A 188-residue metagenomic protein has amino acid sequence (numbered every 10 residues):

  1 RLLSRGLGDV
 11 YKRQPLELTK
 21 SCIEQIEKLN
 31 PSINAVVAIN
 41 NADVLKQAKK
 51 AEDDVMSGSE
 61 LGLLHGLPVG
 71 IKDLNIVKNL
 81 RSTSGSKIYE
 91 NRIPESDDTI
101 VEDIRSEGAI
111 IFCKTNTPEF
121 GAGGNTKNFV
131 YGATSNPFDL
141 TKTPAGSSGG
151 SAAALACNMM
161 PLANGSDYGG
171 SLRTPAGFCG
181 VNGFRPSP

Functional and structural regions predicted by a protein language model:
R1-Y11: Single conserved hydrophobic/aromatic residue that forms the stacking wall/gate of nucleotide- or nucleobase-binding
K12-P31: N-terminal glycine-rich anion-binding loops that anchor highly charged ligand groups
R13-Q14, E60, M160: Conserved hydrophobic residue
C22, V44, G66, K72 (+2 more regions): Conserved hydrophobic/aromatic pocket- or pore-lining residues that grip, position, or stack substrates in active sites
A42-K49, G108-A109: Long amphipathic alpha-helix in the N-terminal Rossmann-like dinucleotide-binding domain of NAD(P)-dependent
A51-P68: Immediate post-signal peptide segment of exported/extracytoplasmic ligand-binding proteins
L63-I100, E107, G124-K127: Enzymes and membrane/adaptor proteins characterized by extended Gly/Ser/Thr/Asp/Glu-rich, aromatic-dotted
S96-D98, E102-P188: Short glycine/serine-rich loop segments
